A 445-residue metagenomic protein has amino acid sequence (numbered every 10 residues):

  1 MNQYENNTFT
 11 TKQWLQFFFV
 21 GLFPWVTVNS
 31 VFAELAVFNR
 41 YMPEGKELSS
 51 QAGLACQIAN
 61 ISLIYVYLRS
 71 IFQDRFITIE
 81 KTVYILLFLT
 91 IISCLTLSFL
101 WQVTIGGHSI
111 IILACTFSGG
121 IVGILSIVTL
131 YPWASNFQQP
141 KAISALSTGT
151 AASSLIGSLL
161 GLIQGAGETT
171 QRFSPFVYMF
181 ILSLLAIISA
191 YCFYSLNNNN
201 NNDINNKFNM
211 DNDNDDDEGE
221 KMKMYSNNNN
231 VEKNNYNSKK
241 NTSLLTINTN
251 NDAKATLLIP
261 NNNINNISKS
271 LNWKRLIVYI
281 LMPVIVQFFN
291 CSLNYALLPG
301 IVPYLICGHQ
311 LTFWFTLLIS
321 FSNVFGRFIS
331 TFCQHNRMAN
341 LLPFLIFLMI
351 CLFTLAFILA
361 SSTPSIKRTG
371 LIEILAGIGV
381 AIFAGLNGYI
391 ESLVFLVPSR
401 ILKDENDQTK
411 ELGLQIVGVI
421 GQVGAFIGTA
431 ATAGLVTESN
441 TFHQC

Functional and structural regions predicted by a protein language model:
V31, G123-F137, G388-L402: Intracellular juxtamembrane helix-capping segments at the cytosolic ends of symmetry-related transmembrane helices
A36-L48, I71-I77, F99-G107, G161-Y178 (+5 more regions): Extracellular/lumenal inter-transmembrane loop segments of multi-pass membrane transporters
K46-E47, Q139-T148, I374, D404-G418: Loop-to-transmembrane helix entry/capping segments in MFS-fold secondary transporters and related SLC/MFSD carriers
S49, T82, A142, P175-I181 (+1 more regions): Alpha-helical transmembrane segments of multi-pass secondary-active solute transporters
S49-S62, K141-E168, L182-A186, T316-N323 (+1 more regions): Glycine-rich segments within core transmembrane alpha-helices of 12-TM secondary carriers
A55-I121: Eukaryotic helix-linker segments that join adjacent hydrophobic helices
T96, L100-W101, G107-C115, G219 (+4 more regions): Membrane-interfacial loop- and helix-cap regions that link adjacent transmembrane helices in polytopic membrane proteins
F176-F193: Symmetry-related core transmembrane helices of the 12-TM Major Facilitator Superfamily/SLC fold
